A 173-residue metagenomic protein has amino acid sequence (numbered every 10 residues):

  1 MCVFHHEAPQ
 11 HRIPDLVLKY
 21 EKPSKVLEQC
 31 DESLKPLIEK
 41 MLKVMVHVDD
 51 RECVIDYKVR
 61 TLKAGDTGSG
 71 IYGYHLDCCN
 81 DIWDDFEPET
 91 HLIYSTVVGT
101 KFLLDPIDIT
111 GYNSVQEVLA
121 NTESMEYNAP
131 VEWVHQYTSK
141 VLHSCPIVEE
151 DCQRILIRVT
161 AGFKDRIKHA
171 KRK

Functional and structural regions predicted by a protein language model:
M1, A8-D15, S69-I71, P88-T90 (+1 more regions): Sequence-level motif detector for i,i+2 pairs with an aromatic at +2
M1-E52: N-terminal auxiliary "cap/dimerization" subdomain that precedes the catalytic jelly-roll/cupin core of mononuclear
L18, K25, K43-V44, D50-G65 (+3 more regions): Generic preference for hydrophobic/aromatic residues in regular secondary structure cores
C30-F86: Hydrophobic alpha-helical segments and helix pairs
T67-V134, I155, R166-K171: Catalytic core of non-heme Fe(II) oxygenases with the double-stranded beta-helix
H135, K140-C145, D165: Histidine-centered metal-chelating micro-motifs
P146-K173: Non-heme Fe(II)/2-oxoglutarate
